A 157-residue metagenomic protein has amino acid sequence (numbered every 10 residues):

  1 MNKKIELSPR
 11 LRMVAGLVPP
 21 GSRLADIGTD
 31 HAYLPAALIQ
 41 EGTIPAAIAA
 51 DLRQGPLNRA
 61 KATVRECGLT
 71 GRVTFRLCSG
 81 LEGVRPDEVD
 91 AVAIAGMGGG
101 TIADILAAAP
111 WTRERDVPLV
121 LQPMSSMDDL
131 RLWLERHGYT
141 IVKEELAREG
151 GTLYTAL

Functional and structural regions predicted by a protein language model:
M1-S22, A36-A37: S-adenosyl-L-methionine
N2-L7, G83, E88, G100-L157: Class I S-adenosyl-L-methionine
G21-D30: Conserved class I S-adenosyl-L-methionine
H31-I44: Conserved SAM-binding loop of SAM-dependent methyltransferases across substrates and taxa, primarily the Class I
A46-D51: Conserved SAM-binding motif I beta-strand of class I
R53-G55: Conserved SAM/SAH-binding beta-strand->alpha-helix loop
N58-D87: S-adenosyl-L-methionine
V89-G96: Short SAM/SAH-binding signature in class I
